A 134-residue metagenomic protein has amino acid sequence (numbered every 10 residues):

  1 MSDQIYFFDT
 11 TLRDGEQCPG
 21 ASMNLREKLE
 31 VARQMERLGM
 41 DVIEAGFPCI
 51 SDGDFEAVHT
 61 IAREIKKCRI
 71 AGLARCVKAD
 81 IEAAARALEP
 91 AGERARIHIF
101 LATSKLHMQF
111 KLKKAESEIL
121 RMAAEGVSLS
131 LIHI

Functional and structural regions predicted by a protein language model:
D3-I5, G39-D41, K66-I70, E93-A95: Short, well-ordered coil/turn segments that N-cap beta-strands
D9, R94-T103: Non-cysteine beta-strand/loop elements that form the S-adenosyl-L-methionine
T11-E27, R75-V77, M108-E118: Active-site mouth loops of central-metabolism enzymes
G15, M35, I97: Conserved, mostly hydrophobic/aromatic
E30-E44: Catalytic domains of carbohydrate-active enzymes, especially glycoside hydrolases
A32, F55-H59, I81, A85 (+1 more regions): Generic structural signal for well-ordered alpha-helices, preferentially at hydrophobic/aromatic core positions
D41-I65, G72-R75, S104-K111: Glycine-rich, proline-tolerant flexible connector loops at the mouths of alpha/beta enzymes
I132-I134: Conserved small/polar residues in nucleotide/adenosyl-binding loops
